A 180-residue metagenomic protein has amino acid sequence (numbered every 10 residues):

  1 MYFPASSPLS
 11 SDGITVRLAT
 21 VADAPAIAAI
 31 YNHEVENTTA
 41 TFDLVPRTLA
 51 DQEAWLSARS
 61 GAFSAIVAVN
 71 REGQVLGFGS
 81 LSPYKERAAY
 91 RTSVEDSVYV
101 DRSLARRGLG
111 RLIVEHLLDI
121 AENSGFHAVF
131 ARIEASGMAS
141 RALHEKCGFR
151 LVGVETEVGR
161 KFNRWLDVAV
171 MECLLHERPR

Functional and structural regions predicted by a protein language model:
M1-S11: Short acidic N-proximal helix/loop "leader" segments that mark the beginning of a domain or an inter-domain linker
T15-I27: A short beta-loop-alpha structural element at the N-terminal edge of CoA-dependent acyl/N-acetyltransferase catalytic
A28-W55: Conserved GNAT-fold acetyl-CoA-binding loop/helix
V45-S103, V114-E115, I120, L174-H176: Acetyl-CoA-dependent GNAT
S80-P83, A88, F130-I133, E145 (+2 more regions): Conserved catalytic-core motifs of GNAT/GCN5-like acyltransferases
R106-D119, A142-K146: Conserved acetyl-CoA-binding loop-helix of GNAT-fold acetyltransferases
A121-I133: Conserved GNAT acetyl-CoA-binding A-motif
